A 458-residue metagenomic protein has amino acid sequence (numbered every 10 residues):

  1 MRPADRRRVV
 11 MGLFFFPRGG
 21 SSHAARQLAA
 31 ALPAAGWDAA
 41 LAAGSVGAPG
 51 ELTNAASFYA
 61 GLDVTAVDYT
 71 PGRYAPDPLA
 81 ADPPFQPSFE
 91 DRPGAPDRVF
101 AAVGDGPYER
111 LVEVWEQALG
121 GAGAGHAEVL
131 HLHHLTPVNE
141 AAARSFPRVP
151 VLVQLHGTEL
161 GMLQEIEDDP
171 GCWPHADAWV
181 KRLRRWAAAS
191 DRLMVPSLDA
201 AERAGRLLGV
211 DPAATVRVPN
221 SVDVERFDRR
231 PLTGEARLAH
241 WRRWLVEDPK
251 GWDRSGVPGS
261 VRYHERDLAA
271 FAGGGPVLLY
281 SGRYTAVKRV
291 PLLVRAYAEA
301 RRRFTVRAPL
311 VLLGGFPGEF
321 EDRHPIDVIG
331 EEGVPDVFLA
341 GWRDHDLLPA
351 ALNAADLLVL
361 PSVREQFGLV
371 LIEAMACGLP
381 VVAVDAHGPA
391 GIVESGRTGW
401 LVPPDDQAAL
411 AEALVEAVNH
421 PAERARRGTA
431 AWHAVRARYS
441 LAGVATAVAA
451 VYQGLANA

Functional and structural regions predicted by a protein language model:
P3, A40-G125: A conserved catalytic-core segment of Leloir-type glycosyltransferases
V10, M194, E235-K288, V294-Y297 (+1 more regions): Conserved donor-binding/catalytic core segment of Leloir-type glycosyltransferases
W173-L193: Membrane-proximal helix-turn-helix segments that form the acceptor-binding/catalytic region of lipid-linked
D199, S221: Carbohydrate-associated surface elements
G314, D322-D346: Nucleotide-activated donor-binding/catalytic signature segment of Leloir-type glycosyltransferases, i.e., the conserved
V363: Aromatic "clamp/platform" in nucleotide-sugar-dependent glycosyltransferases that forms part of the donor/acceptor
P380-A383: Short hydrophobic beta-strand element within catalytic cores of glycosyltransferases and related nucleotide-activated
S395-G396, W400-Q407, E416-P421: Conserved acidic donor-binding segment of nucleotide-sugar-dependent glycosyltransferases
